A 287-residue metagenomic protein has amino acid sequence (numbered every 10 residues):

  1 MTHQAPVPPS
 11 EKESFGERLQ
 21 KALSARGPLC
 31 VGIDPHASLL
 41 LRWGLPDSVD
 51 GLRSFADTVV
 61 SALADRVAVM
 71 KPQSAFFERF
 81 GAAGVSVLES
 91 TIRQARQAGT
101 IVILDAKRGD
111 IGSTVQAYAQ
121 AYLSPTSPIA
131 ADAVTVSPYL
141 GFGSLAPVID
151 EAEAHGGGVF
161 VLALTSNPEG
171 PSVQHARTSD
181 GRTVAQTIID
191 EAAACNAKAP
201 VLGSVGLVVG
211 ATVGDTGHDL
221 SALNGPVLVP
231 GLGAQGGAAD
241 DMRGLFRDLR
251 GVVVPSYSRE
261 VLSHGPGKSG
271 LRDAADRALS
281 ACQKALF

Functional and structural regions predicted by a protein language model:
H3-P72, F77-S90, Q94-I103, D180 (+2 more regions): Conserved N-terminal beta1-alpha1 strand-loop-helix module at the mouth
L23-S24, V60-R66, I92-Q97, I149-H155 (+2 more regions): Acidic (Asp/Glu)-rich catalytic clusters
A25-L29, D65-A68, A98-T100, A130-D132 (+4 more regions): Short, well-ordered coil/turn segments that N-cap beta-strands
V31, M70, D105, V134 (+2 more regions): Conserved, mostly hydrophobic/aromatic
D34-S38, A75-F77, K107-I111, S137-Y139 (+4 more regions): Active-site beta-loop-alpha junctions enriched in small/polar residues
A37, A106-G206: Conserved anion-binding
R79-Q94, I111-Q116, L140-E153, T212-L220 (+1 more regions): Active-site-adjacent beta->alpha loops and helix N-cap segments on the catalytic face of soluble alpha/beta enzymes
L207, A211-S256, E260-V261: A C-terminal functional module that forms or caps the active site or interfaces directly with catalytic machinery
